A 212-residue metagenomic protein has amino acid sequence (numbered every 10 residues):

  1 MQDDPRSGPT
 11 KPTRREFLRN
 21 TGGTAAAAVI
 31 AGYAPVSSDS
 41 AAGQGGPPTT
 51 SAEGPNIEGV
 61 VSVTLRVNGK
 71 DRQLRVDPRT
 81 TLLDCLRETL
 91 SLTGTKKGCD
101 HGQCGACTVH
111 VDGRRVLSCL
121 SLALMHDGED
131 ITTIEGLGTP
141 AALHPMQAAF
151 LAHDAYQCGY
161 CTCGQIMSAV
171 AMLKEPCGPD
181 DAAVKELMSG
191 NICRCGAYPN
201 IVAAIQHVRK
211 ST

Functional and structural regions predicted by a protein language model:
M1-P12: N-terminal secretory signal peptides
K11, G32-L74, T212: C-terminal segment of N-terminal export signals and the immediately downstream linker at the start of the mature
T13-A34: N-terminal export leaders
R75-D77, C119: Short linear motifs in exposed loops
R79-C85, H110, L122: Short, structural beta-strand-to-alpha-helix junction motif
D84-Q103, L137-Y160, E175-R194: Immediate flanking context of iron-sulfur cluster ligation sites
A106-G136, C163-A183, Y198-T212: Iron-sulfur (Fe-S) cluster-binding segments and ferredoxin-like electron-carrier domains, especially [2Fe-2S]
